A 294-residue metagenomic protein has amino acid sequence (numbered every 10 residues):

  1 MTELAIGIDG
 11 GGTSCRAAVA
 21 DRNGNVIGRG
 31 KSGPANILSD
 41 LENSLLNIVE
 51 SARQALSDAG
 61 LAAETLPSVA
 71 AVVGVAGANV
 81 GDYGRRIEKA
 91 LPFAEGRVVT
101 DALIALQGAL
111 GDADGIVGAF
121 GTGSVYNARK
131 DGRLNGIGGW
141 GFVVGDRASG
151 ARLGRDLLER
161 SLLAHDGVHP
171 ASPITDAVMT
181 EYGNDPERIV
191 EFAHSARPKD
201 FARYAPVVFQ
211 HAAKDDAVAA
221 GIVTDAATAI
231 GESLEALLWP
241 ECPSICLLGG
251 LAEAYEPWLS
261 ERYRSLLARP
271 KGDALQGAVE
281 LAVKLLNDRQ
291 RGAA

Functional and structural regions predicted by a protein language model:
M1, A94-G118, G132-R133: Conserved phosphate-binding catalytic cores of ATP/NTP-utilizing and phosphoryl-transfer enzymes
M1-P67, G108-I116, L158-A294: ATP-binding/phosphotransfer module of carbohydrate and carboxylate kinases, centering on a glycine-rich
D9, D101, G121: Active-site glycine-centered loops adjacent to acidic/histidine catalytic or metal-binding residues that shape
D21-V26, R86-A94, D131-G136, L259-S265: A glycine- and small-aliphatic-rich helix-loop capping segment at beta-alpha/alpha-beta transitions that lines
P34-I37, A52-V98: Short beta-strand-loop/turn "lid" adjacent to the catalytic site in phosphate-handling enzymes
V72-A78, F120-T122, C242-A252: Glycine-rich beta-strand-to-loop/alpha-helix junction loops that act as flexible
G96-V98, A119, G136-I137, S265-G272: Short hydrophobic/aromatic-enriched beta-strand-loop microsegments
A113-A164: Glycine-rich phosphate-binding loop of actin/hexokinase-like ATP-binding domains
